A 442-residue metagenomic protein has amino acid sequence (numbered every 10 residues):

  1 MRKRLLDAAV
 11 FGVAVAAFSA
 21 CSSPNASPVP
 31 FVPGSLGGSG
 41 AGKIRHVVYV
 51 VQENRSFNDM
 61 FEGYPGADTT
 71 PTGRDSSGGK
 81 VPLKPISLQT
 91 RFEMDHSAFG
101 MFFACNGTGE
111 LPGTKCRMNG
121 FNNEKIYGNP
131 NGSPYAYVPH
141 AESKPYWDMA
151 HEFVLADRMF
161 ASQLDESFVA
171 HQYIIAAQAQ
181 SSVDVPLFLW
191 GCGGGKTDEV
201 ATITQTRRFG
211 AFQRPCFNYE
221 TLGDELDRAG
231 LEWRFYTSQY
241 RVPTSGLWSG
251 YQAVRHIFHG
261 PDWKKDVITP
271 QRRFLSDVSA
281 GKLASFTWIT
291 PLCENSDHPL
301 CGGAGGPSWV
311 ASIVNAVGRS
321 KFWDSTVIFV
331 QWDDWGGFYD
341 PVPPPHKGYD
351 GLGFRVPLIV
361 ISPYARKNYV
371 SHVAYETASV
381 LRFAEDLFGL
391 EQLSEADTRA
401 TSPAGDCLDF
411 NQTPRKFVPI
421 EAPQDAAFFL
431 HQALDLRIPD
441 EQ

Functional and structural regions predicted by a protein language model:
M1-V10: Bacterial N-terminal signal peptides that target proteins for export
C21-Q442: N-terminal pro-sequences and low-complexity stem/linker regions of secreted or lumenal proteins
